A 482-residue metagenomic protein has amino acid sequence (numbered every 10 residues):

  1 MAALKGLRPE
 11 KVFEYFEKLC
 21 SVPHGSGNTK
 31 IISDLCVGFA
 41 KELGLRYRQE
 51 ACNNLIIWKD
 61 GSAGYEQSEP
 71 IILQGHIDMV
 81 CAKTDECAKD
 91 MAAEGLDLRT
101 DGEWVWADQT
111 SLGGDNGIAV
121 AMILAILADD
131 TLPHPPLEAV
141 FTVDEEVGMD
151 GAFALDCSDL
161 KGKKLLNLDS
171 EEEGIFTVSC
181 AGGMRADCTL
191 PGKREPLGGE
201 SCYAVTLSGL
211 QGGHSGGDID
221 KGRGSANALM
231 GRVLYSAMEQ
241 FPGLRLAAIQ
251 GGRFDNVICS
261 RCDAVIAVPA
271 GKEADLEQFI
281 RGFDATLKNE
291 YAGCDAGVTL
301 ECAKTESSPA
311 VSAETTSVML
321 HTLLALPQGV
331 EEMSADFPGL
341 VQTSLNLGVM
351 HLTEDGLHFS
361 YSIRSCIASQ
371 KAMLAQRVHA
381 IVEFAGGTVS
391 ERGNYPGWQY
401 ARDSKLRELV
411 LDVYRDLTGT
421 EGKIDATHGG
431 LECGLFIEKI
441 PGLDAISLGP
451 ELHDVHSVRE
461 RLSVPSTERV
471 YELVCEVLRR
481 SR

Functional and structural regions predicted by a protein language model:
A2-W104: Acidic/His- and Gly-rich active-site-bordering loop/insert found across diverse amide/peptide-bond hydrolases
L4, P9-V12, A335, Q342-D355 (+2 more regions): Zn-dependent metallopeptidase/amidohydrolase metal-coordination segment
E17-S21, V265, T299-A310, G348-M350 (+2 more regions): A short beta-alpha structural unit
Y65-K163, P191, E200-C202, A313-S317 (+4 more regions): Active-site metal-coordination/substrate-binding segment of hydrolases, especially metallo-dependent peptidases
H134-A226, M238: Fold-level recognition of mixed alpha/beta catalytic cores in primary-metabolism enzymes, strongest
S158, R223-Q240, P269-E273, V318-L324 (+4 more regions): His/Asp/Glu-rich mid-to-C-terminal helical/loop segments that flank catalytic regions of hydrolases
S225-A228, R232-I249, R392, Y400-L443: Active-site-adjacent substrate-binding region of metalloamidase/peptidase-like peptide-processing proteins
D255-M333: A conserved active-site cap/scaffold subdomain adjacent to cofactor or substrate pockets
